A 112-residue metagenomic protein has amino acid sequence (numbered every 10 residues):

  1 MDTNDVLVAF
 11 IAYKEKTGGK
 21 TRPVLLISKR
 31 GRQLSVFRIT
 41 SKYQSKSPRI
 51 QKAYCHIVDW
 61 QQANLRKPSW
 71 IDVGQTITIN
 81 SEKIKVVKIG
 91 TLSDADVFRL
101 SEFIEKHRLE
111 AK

Functional and structural regions predicted by a protein language model:
A12-K16: Short, charged beta-turn/beta-strand-edge "cap" motif at the junction between a beta-strand and an adjacent loop
T17-K20, L26-W60: Compact nucleic-acid interaction/catalytic patches
K20-T21, K85: A short secondary-structure junction signal
W60-K112: C-terminal terminal-subdomain/extension
